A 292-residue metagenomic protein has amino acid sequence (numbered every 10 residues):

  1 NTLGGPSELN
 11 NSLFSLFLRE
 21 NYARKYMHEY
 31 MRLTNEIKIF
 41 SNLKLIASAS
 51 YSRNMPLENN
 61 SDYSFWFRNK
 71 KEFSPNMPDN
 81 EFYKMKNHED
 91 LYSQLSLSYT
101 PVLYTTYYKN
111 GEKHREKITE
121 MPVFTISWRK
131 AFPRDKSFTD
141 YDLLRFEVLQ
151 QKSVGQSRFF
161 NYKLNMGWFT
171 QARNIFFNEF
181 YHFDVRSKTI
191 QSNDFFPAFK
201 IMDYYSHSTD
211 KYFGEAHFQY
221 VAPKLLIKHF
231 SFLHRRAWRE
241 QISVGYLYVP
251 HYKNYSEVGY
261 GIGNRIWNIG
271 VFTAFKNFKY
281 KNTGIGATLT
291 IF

Functional and structural regions predicted by a protein language model:
N1, A47-R53, L97-Y99, E120-K130 (+8 more regions): Transmembrane beta-barrel strands of outer-membrane/channel proteins
N1, F40, K276-F292: Membrane-proximal, glycine/serine-rich, low-complexity loop/turn segments characteristic of large bacterial
N1-Y26, L33-T34, V123-L226: C-terminal outer-membrane beta-barrel translocator/porin domains of Gram-negative envelope proteins and their
G5-Q156, Q241-S243: Transmembrane beta-strand segments of outer-membrane beta-barrel domains in Gram-negative and organellar OMPs
M27-M31, N87-S93, D140-L144, D210-A216 (+4 more regions): Residues that define the transmembrane beta-barrel architecture of outer-membrane proteins
N42-L45, M55, V102-Y107, G155-F160 (+3 more regions): Repeated loop/turn-to-beta-strand initiation elements of outer-membrane beta-barrel proteins
S48-S50, S61-D62, N110-E112, F138-L143 (+6 more regions): Composition- and surface-driven signal marking solvent-exposed, interaction-prone regions in large proteins
D62-W66, F159, Q219, P223-Y260 (+1 more regions): Outer-membrane beta-barrel transmembrane domain signature
